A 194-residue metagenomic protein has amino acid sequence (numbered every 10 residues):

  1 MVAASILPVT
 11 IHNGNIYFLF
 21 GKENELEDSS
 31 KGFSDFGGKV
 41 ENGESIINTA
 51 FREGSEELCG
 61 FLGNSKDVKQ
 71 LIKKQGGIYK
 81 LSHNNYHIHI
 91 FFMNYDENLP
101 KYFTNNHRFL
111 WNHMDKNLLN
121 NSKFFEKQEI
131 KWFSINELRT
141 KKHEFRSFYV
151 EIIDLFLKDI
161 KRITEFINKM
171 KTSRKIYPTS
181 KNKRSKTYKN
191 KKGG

Functional and structural regions predicted by a protein language model:
M1-D35: N-terminal strand-loop-strand
V2, Y17, N85-F91, E129-K131: Short beta-strand micro-motifs in enzyme catalytic cores
P8-T10, F20, I90-N94, K131-S134: Short, well-ordered beta-strand micro-motif
H12-N13, E27, K80-H83, K123-F125: Extracellular/periplasmic catalytic domains that process cell-envelope and extracellular macromolecules
E27-G32, I88, N98-G194: Nudix hydrolase/Nudix homology domain
D35-Q75, H89: The catalytic Nudix box helix
G63-D115: Acidic, glycine-rich loop-and-strand cores that form catalytic or ligand-binding grooves in diverse globular domains
